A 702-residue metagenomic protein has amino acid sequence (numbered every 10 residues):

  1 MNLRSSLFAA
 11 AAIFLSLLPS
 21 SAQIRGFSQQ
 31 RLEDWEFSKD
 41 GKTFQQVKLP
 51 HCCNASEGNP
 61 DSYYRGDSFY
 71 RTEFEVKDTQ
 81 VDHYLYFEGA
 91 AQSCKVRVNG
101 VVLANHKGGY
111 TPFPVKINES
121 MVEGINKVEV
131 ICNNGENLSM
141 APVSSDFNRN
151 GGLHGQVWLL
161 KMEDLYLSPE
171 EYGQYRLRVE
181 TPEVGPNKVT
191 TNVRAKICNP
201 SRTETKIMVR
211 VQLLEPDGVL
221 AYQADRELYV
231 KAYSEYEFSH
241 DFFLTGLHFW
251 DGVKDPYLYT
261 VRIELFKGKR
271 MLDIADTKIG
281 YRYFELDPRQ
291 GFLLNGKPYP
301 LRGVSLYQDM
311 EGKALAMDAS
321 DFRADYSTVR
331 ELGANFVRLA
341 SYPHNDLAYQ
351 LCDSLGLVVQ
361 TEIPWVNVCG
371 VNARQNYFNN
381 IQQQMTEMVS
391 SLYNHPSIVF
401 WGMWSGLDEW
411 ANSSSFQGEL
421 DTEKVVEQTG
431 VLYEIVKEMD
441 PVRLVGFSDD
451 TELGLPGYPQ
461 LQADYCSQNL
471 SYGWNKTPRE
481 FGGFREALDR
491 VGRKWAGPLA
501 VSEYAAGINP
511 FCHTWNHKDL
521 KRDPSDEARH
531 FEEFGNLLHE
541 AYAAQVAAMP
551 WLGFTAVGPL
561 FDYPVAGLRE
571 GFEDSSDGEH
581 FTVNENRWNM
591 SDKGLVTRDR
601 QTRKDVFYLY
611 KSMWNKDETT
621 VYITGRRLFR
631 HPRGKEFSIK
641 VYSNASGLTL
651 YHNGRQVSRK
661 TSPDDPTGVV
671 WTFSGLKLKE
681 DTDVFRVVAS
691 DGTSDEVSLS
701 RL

Functional and structural regions predicted by a protein language model:
M1-I13, L18-L339, L351, G356-V359 (+5 more regions): Secreted/periplasmic carbohydrate-active enzymes, especially glycoside hydrolases
F27, C52-P60, V101, G135 (+4 more regions): Extended substrate-binding grooves/exosites of carbohydrate-active enzymes
